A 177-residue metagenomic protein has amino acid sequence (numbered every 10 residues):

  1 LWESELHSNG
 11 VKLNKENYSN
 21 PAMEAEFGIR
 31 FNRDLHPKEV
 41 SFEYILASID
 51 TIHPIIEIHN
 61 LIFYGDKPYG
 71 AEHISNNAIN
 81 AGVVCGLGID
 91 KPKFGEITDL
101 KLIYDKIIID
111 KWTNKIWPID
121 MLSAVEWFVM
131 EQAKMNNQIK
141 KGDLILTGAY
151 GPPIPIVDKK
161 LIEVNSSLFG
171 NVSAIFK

Functional and structural regions predicted by a protein language model:
L1-D120, L161, F169-K177: Catalytic-core "active-site belt" of small-molecule-metabolizing enzymes, emphasizing His/Asp/Glu-rich regions
A124-V157: A conserved acidic, glycine/proline-rich C-terminal tail/linker
